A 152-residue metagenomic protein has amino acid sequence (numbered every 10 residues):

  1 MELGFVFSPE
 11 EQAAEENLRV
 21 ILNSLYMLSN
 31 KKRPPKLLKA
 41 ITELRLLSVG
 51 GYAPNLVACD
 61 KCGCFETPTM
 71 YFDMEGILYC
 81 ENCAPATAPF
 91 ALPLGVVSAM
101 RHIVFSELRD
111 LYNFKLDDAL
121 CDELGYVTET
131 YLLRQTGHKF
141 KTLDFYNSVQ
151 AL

Functional and structural regions predicted by a protein language model:
M1-L152: Non-catalytic alpha-helical scaffolds and adjoining flexible linkers that form interface surfaces for assembly
